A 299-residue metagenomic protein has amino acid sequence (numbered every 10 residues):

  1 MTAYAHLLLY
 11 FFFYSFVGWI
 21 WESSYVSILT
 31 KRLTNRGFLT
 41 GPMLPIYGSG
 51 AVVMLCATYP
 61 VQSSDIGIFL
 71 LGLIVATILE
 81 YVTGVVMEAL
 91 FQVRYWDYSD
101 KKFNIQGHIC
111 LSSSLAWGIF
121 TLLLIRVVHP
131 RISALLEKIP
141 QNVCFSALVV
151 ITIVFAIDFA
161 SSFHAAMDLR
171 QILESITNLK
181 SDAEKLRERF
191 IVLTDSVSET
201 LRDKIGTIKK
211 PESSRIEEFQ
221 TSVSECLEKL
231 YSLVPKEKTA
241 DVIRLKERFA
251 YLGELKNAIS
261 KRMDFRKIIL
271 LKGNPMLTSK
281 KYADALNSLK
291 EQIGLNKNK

Functional and structural regions predicted by a protein language model:
M1-K299: Aromatic-rich, lipid-facing transmembrane alpha helices and their immediate juxtamembrane interface loops in integral
